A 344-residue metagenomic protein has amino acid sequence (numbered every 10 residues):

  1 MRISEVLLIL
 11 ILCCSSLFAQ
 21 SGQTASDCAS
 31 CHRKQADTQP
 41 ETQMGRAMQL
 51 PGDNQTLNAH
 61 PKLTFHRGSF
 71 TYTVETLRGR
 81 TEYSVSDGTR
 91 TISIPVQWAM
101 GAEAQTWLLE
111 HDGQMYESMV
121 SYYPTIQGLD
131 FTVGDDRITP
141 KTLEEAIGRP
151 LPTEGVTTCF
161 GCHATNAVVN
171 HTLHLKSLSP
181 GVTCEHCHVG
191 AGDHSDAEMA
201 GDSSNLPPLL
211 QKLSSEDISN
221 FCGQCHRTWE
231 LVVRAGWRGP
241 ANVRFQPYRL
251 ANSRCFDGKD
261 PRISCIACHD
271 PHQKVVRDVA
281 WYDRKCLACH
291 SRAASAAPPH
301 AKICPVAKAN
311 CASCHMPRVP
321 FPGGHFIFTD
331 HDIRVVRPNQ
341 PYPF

Functional and structural regions predicted by a protein language model:
M1-R2: N-terminal secretory signal peptides that target proteins for export/translocation
V6-S16: Bacterial N-terminal signal peptides
L17-G22: Boundary at the C-terminal end of the N-terminal hydrophobic targeting segment
S26, K34-M100, T106-L108, T132-V133 (+2 more regions): Primarily the internal scaffold of c-type cytochrome electron-transfer domains, especially repeated/multiheme c-type
E110-M119, Y123-T157, T165: Extended acidic/polar, glycine-enriched regions that form or flank non-catalytic beta-rich accessory modules
